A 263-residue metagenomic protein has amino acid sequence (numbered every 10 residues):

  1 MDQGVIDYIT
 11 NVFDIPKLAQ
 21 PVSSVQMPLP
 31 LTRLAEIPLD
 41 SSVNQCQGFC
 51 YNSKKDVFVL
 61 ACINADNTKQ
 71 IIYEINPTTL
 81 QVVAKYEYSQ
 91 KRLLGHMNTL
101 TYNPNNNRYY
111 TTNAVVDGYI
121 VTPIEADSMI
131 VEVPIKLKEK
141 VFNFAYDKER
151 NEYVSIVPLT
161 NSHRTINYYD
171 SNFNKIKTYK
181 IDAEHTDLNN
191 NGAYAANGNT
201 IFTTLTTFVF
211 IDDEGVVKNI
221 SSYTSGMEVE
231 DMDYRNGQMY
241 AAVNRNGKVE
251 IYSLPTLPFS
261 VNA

Functional and structural regions predicted by a protein language model:
Y8-P30, V57-S89: Beta-propeller domains
P30-S41, Q81-K91, M129-K136, N174-H185 (+1 more regions): A short beta-strand motif characteristic of beta-propeller blades
I37-T68, H96-N98: Beta-strand-rich domains and repeat architectures in extracellular enzymes and scaffolds, especially beta-propellers
S42-C50, R92-T101, K136-E149, E184-A195 (+1 more regions): Repeated scaffold domains used in trafficking and secretory/extracellular systems, primarily beta-propellers
K54-D56, N105-N107, E149-N151, N197-N199 (+1 more regions): Short coil/turn segments that connect the beta-strands within blades of beta-propeller domains
N67-E74, D117-P123, N161-Y169, L205-D212 (+1 more regions): Structural motif
L80-R108, N113: Blade-loop segments of beta-propeller domains
D182-I211: Loop/turn-rich, solvent-exposed surfaces of beta-rich toroidal or solenoidal domains
